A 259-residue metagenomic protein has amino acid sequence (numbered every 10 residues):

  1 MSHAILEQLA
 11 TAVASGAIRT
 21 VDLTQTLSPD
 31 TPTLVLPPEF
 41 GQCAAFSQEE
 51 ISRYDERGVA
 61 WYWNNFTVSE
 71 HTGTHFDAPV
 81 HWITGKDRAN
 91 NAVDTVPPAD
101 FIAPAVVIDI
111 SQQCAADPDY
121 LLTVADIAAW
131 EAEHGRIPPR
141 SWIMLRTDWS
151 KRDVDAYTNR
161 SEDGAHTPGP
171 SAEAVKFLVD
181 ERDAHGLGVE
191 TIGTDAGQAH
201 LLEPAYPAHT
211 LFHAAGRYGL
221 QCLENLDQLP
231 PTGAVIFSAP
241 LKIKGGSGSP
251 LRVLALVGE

Functional and structural regions predicted by a protein language model:
M1-E259: Active-/binding-site microenvironments in catalytic and ligand-binding cores
